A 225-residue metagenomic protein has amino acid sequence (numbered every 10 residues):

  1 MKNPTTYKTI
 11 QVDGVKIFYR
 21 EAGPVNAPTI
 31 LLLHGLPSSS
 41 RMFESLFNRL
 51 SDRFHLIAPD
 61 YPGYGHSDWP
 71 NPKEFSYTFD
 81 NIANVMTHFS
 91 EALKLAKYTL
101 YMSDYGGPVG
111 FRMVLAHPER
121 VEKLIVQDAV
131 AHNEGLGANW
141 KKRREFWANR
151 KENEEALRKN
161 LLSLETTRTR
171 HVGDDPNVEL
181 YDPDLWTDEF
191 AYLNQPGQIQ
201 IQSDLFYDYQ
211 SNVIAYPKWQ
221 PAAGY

Functional and structural regions predicted by a protein language model:
K2-T6, V15-I17, G23-V25, T29 (+4 more regions): Flexible "cap/lid" subdomain of the alpha/beta-hydrolase fold that forms the substrate-access gate
L36-F47: The serine-hydrolase catalytic nucleophile loop
M42, Y61-Y64: Recognition helices and adjacent regulatory flanks at domain boundaries
S45-F54, A92: A short, Lys/Arg-enriched amphipathic alpha-helix followed by its capping loop at the start of a domain
